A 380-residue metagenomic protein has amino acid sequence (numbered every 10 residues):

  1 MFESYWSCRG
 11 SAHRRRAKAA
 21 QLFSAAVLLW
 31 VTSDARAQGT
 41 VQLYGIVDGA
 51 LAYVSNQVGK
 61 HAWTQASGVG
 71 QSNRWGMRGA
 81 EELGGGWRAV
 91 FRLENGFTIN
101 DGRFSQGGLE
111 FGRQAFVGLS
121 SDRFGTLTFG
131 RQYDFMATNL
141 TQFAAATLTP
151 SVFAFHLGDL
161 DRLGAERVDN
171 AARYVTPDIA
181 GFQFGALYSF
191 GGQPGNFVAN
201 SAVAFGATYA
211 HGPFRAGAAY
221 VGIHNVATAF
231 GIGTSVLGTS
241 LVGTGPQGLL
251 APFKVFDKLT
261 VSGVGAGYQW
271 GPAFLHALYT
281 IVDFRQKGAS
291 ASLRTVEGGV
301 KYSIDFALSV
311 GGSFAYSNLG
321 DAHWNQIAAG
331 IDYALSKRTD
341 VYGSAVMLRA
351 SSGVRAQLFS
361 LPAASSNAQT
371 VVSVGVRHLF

Functional and structural regions predicted by a protein language model:
V31-D34: N-terminal signal peptide c-region/cleavage motif recognized by signal peptidases
Q38-V54, W63-G191, A199-S201, T208-A219: Outer membrane beta-barrel
V47-L51, F91-N95, R131, A186-Y188 (+6 more regions): Transmembrane beta-barrel strands of outer-membrane/channel proteins
K60-W63, R103, D159, G191-G192 (+4 more regions): Extracellular loop and loop/strand-boundary signature of outer-membrane beta-barrel proteins
R78-E82, S120-D122, V175-D178, T208-G212 (+4 more regions): Structural signature of outer-membrane beta-barrel channels/translocons
L163-D169, F190-A199, K287-A291, S317-Q326: Solvent-exposed loop/turn segments connecting transmembrane beta-strands in outer-membrane beta-barrel proteins
G206-G330: Detector for outer-membrane/organellar transmembrane beta-barrel domains, recognizing the amphipathic beta-strand
N367-F380: Outer-membrane beta-barrel "beta-signal"
